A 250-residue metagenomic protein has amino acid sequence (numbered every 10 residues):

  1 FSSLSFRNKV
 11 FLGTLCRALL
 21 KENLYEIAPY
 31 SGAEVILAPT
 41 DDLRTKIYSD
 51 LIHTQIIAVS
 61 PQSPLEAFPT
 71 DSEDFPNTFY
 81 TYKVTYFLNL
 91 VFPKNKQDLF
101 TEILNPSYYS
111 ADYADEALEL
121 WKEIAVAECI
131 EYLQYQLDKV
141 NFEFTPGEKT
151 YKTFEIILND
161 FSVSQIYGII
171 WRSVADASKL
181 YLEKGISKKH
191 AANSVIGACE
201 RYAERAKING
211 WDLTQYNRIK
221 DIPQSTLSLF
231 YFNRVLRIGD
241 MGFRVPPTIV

Functional and structural regions predicted by a protein language model:
F1-V250: Basic, alpha-helical nucleic-acid-binding regions used in initiation and control of genome expression
